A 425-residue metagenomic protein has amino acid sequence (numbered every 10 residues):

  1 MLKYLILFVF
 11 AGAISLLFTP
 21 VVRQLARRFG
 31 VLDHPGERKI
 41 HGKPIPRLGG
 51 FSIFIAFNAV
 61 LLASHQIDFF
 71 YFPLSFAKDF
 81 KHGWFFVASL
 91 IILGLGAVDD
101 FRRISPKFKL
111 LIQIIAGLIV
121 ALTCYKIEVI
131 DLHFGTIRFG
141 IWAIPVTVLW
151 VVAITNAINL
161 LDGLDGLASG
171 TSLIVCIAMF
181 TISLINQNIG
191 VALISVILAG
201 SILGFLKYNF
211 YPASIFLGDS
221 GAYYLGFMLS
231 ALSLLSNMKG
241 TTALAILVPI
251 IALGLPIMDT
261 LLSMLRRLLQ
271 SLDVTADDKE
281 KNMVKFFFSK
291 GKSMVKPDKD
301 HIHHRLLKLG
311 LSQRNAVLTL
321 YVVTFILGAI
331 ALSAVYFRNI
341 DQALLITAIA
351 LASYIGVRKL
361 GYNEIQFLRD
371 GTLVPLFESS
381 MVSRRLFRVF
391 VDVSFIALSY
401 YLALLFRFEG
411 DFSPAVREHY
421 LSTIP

Functional and structural regions predicted by a protein language model:
M1-G30, F54-G94, H133, G140 (+1 more regions): Alpha-helical transmembrane segments
V9, A13, L17, V21 (+13 more regions): Hydrophobic, lipid-facing residues on alpha-helical transmembrane segments of integral membrane proteins
H34-L48, V382: Juxtamembrane helix-capping/reentrant segments at transmembrane boundaries
F51-S52, L110-T123, G170-T181, A222-L235 (+1 more regions): Small-residue-rich segments of transmembrane alpha-helices in multi-pass membrane proteins, especially helix faces
D68-A77, I127-I137, R407-R417: Membrane-interface helix termini and inter-helical loops of multi-pass transporters
F80-I115, V120: Hydrophobic alpha-helical hairpins/lids featuring a short glycine-rich hinge
Q342-P425: Signature of alpha-helical transmembrane segments in polytopic membrane proteins
